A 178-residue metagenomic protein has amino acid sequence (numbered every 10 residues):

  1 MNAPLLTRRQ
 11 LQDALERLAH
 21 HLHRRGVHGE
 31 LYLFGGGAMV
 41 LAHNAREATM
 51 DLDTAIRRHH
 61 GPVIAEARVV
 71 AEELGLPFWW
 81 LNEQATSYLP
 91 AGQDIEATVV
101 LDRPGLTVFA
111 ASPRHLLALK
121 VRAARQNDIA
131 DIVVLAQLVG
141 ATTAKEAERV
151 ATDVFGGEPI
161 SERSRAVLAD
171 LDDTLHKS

Functional and structural regions predicted by a protein language model:
M1-S178: Compositionally biased terminal segments of proteins
